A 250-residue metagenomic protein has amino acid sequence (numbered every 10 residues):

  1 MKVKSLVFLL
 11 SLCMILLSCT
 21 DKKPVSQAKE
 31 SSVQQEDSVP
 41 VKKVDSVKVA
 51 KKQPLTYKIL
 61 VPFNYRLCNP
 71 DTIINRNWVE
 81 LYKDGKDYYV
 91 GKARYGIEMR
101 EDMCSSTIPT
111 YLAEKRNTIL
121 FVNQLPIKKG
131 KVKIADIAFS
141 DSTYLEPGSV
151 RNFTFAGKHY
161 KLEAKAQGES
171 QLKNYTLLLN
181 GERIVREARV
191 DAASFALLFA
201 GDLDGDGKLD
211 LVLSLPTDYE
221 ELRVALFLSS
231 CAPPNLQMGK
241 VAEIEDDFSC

Functional and structural regions predicted by a protein language model:
M1-F8: Bacterial N-terminal signal peptides that target proteins for export
F8-L10, E169: A periodicity- and composition-biased signal for non-globular, repetitive helical segments
L17-S18: C-terminal motif of bacterial Sec signal peptides marking the signal peptidase cleavage site
K23-G201, S214-C250: Beta-propeller-forming repeat regions
G205-L215: Acidic/hydrophobic-patterned starts of short beta strands in beta-sheet-rich repeat architectures
